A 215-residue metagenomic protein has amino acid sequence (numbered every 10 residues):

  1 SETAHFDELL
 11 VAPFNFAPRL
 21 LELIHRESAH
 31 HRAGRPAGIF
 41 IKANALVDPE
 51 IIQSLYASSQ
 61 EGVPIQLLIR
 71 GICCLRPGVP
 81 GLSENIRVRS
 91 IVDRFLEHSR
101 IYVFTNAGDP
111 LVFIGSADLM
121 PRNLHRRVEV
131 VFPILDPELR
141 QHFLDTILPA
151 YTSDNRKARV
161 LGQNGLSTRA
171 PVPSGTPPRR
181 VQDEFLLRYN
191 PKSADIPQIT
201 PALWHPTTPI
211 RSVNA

Functional and structural regions predicted by a protein language model:
E2-F6, P13-A215: PLD/PLD-like phosphodiesterase catalytic module centered on the HKD motif
